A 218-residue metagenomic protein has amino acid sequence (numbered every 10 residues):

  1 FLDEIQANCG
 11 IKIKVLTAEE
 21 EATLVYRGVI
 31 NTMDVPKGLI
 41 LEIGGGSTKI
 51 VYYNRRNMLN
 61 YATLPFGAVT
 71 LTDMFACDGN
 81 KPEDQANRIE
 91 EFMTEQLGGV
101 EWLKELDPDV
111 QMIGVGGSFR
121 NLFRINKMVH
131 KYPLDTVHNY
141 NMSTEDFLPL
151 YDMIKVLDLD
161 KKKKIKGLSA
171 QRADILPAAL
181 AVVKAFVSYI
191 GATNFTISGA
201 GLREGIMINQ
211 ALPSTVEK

Functional and structural regions predicted by a protein language model:
F1-K37, Y52-R55, L59-K218: Helical "lid/coupling" subdomains associated with nucleotide-phosphate turnover
L39-S47: A generic, well-ordered mixed alpha/beta core segment in the N-terminal half of proteins
